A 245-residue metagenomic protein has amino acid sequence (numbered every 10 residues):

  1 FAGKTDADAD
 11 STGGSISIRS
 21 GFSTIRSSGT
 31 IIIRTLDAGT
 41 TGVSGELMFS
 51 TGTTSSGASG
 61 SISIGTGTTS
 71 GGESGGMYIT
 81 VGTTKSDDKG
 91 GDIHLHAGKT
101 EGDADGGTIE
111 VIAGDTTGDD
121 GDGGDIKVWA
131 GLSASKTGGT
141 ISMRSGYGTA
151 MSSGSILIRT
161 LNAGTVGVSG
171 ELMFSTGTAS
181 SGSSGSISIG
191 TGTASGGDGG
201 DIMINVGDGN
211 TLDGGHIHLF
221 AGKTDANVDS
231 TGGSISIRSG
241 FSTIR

Functional and structural regions predicted by a protein language model:
F1-R245: Surface-exposed, glycine- and small/polar-enriched segments that build interaction surfaces at terminal
